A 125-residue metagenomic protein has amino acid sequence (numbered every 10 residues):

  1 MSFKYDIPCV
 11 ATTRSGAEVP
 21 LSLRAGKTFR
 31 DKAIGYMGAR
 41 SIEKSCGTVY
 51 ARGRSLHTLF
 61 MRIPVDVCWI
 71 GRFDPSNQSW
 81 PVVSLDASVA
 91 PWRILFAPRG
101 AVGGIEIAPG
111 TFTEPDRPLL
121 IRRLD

Functional and structural regions predicted by a protein language model:
M1-D125: Compact, glycine-rich, soluble single-domain proteins
